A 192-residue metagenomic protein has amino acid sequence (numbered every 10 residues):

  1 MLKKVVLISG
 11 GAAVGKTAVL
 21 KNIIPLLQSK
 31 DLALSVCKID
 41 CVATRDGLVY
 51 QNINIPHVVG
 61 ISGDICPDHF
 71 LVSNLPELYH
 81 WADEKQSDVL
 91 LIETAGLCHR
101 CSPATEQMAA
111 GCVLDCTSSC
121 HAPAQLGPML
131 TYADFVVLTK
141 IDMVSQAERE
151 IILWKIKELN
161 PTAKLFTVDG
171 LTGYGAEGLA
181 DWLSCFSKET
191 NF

Functional and structural regions predicted by a protein language model:
L2-E106, S119, I141: Nucleotide-state-sensitive switch-loop elements of NTP-binding domains
G10-A12, C41, C116, A133-E148 (+1 more regions): G-domain G4 guanine-recognition motif of GTPases
V19, M129-L138, K155-A163: Internal alpha/beta core interface subdomains
P25, N54, Q107-A110, G127-M129 (+1 more regions): Glycine-rich, phosphate-binding/catalytic loops in enzymes
A33-S35, A109, D134-F135, K164: Residues at the starts of beta-strands that form the adenosine-phosphate
T44-G47, H121-L126, E148-K155: Short, glycine/polar-rich helix-capping loops at beta-to-alpha or helix-loop-helix junctions that flank or form
G96-T117, Q125-D134: Inter-motif core of Ras-like GTPase G domains
D142-F192: Canonical P-loop GTPase G-domain recognition
